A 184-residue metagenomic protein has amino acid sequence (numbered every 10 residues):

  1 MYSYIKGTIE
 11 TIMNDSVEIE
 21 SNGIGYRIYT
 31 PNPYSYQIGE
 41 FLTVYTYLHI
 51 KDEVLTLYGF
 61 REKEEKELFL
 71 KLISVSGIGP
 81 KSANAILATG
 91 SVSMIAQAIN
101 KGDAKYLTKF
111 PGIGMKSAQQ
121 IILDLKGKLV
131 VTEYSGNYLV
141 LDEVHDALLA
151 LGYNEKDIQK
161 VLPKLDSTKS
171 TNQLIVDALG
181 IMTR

Functional and structural regions predicted by a protein language model:
M1-S74, L179-R184: Structure-specific DNA junction-binding interface
L55-F60, P80-I99, Q120-Y134: Amphipathic, charged-and-aliphatic alpha-helical interface segments that function as noncatalytic docking
K63-E67, Q97, K101-D103, N172: Long, contiguous secondary-structure blocks with strong helical propensity
K71-S74, A83-I86, A98, Y106-K109 (+2 more regions): Residue-level recognition of specific faces of alpha-helices
G127-R184: C-terminal extensions
